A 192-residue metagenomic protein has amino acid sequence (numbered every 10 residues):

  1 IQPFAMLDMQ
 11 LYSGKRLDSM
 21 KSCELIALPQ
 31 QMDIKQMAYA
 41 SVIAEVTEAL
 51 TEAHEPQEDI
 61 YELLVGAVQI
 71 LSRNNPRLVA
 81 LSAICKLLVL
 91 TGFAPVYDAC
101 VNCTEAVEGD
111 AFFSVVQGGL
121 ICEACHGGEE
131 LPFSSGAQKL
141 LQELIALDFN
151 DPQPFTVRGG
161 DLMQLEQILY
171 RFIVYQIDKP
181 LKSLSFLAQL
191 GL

Functional and structural regions predicted by a protein language model:
I1-L192: Non-catalytic alpha-helical scaffolds and adjoining flexible linkers that form interface surfaces for assembly
